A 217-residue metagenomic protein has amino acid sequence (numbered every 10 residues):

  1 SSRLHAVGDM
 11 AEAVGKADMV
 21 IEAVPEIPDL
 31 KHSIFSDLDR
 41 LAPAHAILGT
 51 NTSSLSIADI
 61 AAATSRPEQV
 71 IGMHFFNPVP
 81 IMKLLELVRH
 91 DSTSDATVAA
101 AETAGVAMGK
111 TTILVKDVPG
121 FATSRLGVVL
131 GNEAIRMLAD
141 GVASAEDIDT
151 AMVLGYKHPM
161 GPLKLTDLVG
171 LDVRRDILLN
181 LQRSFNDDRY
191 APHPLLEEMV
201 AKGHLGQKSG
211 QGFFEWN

Functional and structural regions predicted by a protein language model:
S1-L48, L55: Rossmann-like NAD(P)-binding element
S2-R3, A44-H45, P67-V70, E146-D147: Short acidic capping loops at alpha-helix termini that bridge into adjacent secondary structure
G15, P78-V88, H158-M160, L179: Acidic/polar active-site rim loop that often engages polyanionic ligands
A17, K31, F35, I57 (+7 more regions): A general structural signal for well-ordered alpha-helical segments in protein cores
I47-D117, F121-R125: Rossmann-fold dinucleotide-binding core
A96-A99, V106-D117, A139-D140, A145-N217: NAD(P)-dependent Rossmann-like dehydrogenase/reductase catalytic/cofactor-binding core
N132-A139: Short glycine/serine- and small hydrophobic-enriched flexible loop segments
